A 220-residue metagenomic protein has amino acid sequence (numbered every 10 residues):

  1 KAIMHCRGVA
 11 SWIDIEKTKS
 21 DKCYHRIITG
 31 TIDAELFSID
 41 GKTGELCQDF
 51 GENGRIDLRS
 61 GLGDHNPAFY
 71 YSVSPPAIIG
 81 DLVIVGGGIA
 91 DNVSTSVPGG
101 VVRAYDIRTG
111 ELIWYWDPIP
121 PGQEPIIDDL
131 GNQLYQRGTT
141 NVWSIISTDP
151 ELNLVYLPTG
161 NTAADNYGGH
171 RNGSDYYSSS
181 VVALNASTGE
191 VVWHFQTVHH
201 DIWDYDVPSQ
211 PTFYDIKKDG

Functional and structural regions predicted by a protein language model:
K1, L36-P67, V101-Q136, G168-V207 (+1 more regions): Extracytoplasmic/lumenal domain signature
I3-E35, A68-S94, V101, R137-H170 (+2 more regions): Repeat-blade elements of multi-bladed beta-propeller folds
T95-S96, P125: Short Asp/Glu-rich motifs
